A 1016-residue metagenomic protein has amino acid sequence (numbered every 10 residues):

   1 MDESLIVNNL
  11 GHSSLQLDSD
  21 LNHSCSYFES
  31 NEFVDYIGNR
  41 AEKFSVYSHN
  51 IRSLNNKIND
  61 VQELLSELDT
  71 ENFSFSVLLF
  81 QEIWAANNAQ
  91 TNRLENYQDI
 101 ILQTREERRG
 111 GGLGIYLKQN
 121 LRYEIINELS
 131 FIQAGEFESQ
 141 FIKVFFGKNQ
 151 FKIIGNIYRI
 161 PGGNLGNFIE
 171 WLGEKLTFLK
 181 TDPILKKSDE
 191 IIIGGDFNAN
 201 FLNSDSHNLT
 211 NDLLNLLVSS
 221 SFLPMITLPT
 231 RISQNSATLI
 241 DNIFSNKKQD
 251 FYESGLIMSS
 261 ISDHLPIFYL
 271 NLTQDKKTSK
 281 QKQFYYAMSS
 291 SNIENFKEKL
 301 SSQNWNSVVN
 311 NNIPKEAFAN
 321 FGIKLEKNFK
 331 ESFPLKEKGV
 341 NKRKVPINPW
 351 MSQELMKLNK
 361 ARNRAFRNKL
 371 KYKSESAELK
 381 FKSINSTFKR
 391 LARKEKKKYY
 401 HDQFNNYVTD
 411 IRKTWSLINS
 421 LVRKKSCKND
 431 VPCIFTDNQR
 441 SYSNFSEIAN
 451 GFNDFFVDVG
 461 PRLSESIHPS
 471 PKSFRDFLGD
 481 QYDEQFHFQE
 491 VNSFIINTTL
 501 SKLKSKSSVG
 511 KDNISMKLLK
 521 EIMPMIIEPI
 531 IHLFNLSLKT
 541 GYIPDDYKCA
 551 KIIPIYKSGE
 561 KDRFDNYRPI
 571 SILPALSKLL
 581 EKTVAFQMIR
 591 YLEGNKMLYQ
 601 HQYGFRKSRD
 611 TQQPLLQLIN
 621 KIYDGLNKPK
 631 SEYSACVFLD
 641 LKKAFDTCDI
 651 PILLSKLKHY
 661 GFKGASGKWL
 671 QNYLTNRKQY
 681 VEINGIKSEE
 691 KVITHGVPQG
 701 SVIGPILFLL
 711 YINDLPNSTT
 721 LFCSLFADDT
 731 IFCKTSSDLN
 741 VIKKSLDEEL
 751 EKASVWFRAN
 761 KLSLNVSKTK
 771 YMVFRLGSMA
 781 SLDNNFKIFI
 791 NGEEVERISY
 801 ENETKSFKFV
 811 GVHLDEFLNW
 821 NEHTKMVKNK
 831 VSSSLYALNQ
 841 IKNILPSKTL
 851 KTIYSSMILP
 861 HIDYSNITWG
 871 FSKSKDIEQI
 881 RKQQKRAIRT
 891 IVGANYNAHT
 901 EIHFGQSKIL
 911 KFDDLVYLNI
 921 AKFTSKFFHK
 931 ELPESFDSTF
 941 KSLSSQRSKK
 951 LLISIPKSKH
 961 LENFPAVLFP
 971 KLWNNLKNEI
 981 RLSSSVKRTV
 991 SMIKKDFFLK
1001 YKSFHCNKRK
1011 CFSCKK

Functional and structural regions predicted by a protein language model:
M1-K187, N211-F222, I522, F534-L538: Short phosphate/oxyanion-binding micro-motifs
L10-E29, F33-I37, E42, Q274-K276 (+14 more regions): Surface-exposed loop/turn segments and immediately adjacent short secondary-structure elements within folded domains
E32-V34, K152-I157, G163, E190-S206 (+6 more regions): Arg/Lys-enriched, amphipathic patches
S53, K344-F455, Q489-F534, K539-I543 (+5 more regions): Short, charged alpha-helical motifs in flexible N/C-terminal segments and linkers
L94, P229-Q249, S254-G255, N684 (+2 more regions): Short, conserved micro-motifs composed of acidic
K175-G194, V584-Q602, G625-N627, P705-K734: Active-site palm subdomain of RNA-directed nucleic acid polymerases
S291-E326, R797-T868: Basic, alpha-helical interaction scaffolds
F456, F486-P698: Conserved pre-catalytic core of RNA-dependent polymerases
